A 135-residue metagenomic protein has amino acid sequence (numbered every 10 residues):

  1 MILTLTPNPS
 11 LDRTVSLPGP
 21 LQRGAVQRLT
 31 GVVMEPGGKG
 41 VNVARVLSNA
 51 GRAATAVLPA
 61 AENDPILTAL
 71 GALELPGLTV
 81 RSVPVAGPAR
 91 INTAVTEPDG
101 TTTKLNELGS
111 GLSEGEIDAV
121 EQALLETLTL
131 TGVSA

Functional and structural regions predicted by a protein language model:
M1-R23: Positively charged, low-complexity intrinsically disordered leader regions
M1-T6, T79-V83, E97-A135: Ribokinase/PfkB-type carbohydrate-kinase core domain
L5-P9, G37, P59-A60, E107-L108: Fold-independent oxyanion-binding glycine-rich loops and adjacent beta-strand/coil segments at enzyme active sites
P9-L17, V85-P98: Short, compositionally biased "basic patch" segments
L21-G31, G77, K104-E107: Glycine/charged-rich beta-loop-alpha catalytic/anionic-binding loops adjacent to active sites
L21-R23, A72-L75, P98-D99: Short, hinge-like loop/turn segments at secondary-structure boundaries
R28-A89: Substrate-binding N-lobe of the ribokinase-like
